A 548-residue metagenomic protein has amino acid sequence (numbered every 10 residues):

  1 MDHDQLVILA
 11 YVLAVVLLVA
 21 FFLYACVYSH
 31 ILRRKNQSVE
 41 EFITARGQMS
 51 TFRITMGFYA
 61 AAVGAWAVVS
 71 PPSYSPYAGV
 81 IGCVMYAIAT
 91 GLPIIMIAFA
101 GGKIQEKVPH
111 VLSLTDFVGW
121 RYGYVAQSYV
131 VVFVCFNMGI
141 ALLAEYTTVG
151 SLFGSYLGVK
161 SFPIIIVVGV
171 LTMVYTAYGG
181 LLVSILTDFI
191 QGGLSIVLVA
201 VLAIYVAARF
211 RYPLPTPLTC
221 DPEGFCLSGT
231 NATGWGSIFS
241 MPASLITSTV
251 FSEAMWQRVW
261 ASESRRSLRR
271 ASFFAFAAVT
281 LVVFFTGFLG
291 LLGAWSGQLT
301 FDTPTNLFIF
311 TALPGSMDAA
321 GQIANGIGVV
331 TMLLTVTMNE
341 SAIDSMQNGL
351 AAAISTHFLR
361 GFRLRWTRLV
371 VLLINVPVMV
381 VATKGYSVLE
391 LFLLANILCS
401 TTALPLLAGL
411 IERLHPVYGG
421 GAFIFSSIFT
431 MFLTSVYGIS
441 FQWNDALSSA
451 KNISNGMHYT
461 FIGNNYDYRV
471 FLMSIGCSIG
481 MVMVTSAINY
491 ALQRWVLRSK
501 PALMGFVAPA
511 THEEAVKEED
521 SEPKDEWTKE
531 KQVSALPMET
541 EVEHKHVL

Functional and structural regions predicted by a protein language model:
M1, I31-K35, Q442-L548: Terminal cytosolic tails of multi-pass membrane transporters, especially the segment immediately following the final
D2-V69, T176-G179, L198: Membrane-interface "cap" regions at the ends of multi-pass membrane proteins
F21-K35, F133, M138-Y146, G150-V167 (+7 more regions): Hydrophobic alpha-helical segments and their helix-loop junctions in multi-pass secondary transporters
S38-G47, T51-F52, L394-I479, R498-A510: C-terminal membrane-solvent junction of multi-pass transporters and transport-like membrane proteins
I43-H110, M255-T300, A312-M338: Membrane-interface helix-loop-helix modules in multi-pass membrane proteins
V84-T176, S244-L245, T335-S345, R363-L364: Helix-loop-helix module between adjacent transmembrane segments
M96, V132-L143, L194-Y205, G236-V250 (+4 more regions): Selective recognition of specific alpha-helical transmembrane segments in multi-pass small-molecule
R121-S128, G139, D344-S345, G349-E390: Loop-to-transmembrane helix boundary motifs in multi-pass membrane proteins
